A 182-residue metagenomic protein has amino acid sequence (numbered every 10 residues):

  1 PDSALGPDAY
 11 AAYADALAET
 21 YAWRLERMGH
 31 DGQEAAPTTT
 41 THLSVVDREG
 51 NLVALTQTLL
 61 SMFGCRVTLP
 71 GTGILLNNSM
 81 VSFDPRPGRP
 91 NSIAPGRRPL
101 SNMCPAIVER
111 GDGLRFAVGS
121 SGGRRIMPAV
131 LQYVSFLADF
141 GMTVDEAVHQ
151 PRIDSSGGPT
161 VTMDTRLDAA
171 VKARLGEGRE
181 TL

Functional and structural regions predicted by a protein language model:
P1-R24, T38-L182: Proteins synthesized as precursors that undergo proteolytic processing into mature forms
R27-D31: Inter-helical turn/loop elements of alpha-helical hairpins
G32-T38: Short, basic/aromatic recognition patches
